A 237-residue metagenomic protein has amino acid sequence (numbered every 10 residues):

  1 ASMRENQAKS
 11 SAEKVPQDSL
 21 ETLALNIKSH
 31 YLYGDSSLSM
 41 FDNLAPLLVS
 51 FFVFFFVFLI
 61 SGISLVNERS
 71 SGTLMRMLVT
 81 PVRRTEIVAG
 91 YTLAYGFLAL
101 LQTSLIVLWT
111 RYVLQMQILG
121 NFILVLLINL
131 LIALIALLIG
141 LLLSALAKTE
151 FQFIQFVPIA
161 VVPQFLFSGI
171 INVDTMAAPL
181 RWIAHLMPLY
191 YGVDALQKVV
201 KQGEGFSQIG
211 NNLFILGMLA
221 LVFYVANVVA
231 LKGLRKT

Functional and structural regions predicted by a protein language model:
A1-F52, F56: Transport-system extracytoplasmic interface segments
M3-Q7, L65, L74, L108-W109 (+2 more regions): Generic hydrophobic alpha-helical segments
E5-K9, E13, E21, E68 (+4 more regions): Glutamate identity and glutamate-enriched acidic tracts
T22, I27-K28, I60, V113 (+2 more regions): Residue-level signal for pocket-adjacent positions within structured domains
S29, L47, F54, I87 (+4 more regions): A general marker of short, structured functional hotspots
S29, Y33, S37, L65 (+8 more regions): Juxtamembrane loop-helix boundary motifs flanking transmembrane segments in multi-pass membrane proteins
G34-R111, Q164: Hydrophobic alpha-helical transmembrane segments of multi-pass membrane transport proteins
F97, L101, V107-R111, M116-T237: Membrane-spanning alpha-helical segments of multipass transporters and channels
